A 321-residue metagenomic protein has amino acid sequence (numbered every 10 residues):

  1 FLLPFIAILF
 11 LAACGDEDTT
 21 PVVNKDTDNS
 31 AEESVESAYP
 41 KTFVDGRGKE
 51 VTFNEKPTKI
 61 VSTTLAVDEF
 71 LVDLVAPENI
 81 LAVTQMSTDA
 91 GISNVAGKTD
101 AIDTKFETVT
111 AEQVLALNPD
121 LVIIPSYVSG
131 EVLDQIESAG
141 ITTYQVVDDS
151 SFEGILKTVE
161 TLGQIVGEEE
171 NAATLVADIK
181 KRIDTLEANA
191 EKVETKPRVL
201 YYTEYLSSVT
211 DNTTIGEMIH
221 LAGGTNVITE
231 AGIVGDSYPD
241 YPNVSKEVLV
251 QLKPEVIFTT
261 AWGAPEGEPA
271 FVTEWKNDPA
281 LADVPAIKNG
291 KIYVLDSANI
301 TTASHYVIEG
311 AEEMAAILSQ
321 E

Functional and structural regions predicted by a protein language model:
F1-A12: Sec-dependent bacterial lipoprotein signal peptides
A12-D68, E170-Y201, E313-E321: Bacterial Sec-exported substrate-binding components of ABC uptake systems
G46-G48, D100-E112, I233-K246: Short helix-initiation/N-cap motifs at beta->coil->alpha
S62-L115, L121, S126, V227-A231: A short, structured surface patch at a secondary-structure boundary
D89, G130-L133, Y144-T161, K196-M218 (+1 more regions): Extracytoplasmic ligand-binding site segments that recognize negatively charged/polar headgroups
D103, T110-I124, I141, S245-T259: Proline-aspartate-enriched helix->loop->beta-strand connector
G154-A173, A177, A188, V256-E321: Structured C-terminal subdomain patch of bacterial secreted/periplasmic proteins
G216-Y238: His/Asp/Glu-enriched short active-site or ligand-binding loop at hydrolase and phosphoryl-transfer sites
